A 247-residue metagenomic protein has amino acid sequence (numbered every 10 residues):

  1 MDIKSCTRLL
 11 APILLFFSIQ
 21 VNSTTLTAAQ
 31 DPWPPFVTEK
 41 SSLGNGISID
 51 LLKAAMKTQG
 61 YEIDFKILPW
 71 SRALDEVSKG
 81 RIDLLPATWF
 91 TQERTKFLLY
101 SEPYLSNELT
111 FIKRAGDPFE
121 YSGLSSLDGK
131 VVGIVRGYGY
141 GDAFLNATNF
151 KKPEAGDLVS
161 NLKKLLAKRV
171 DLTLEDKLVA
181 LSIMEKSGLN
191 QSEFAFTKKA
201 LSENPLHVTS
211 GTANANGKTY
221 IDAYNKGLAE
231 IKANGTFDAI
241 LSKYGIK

Functional and structural regions predicted by a protein language model:
F16-S23: N-terminal signal peptide c-region/cleavage motif recognized by signal peptidases
T24-W89, K96, K243: Extracytoplasmic small-molecule ligand-binding "clamshell" domains of the periplasmic binding protein/Venus flytrap
Q30-P32, N107-T110, L189-N225, K247: Periplasmic-binding protein-like
I49-T58, T209-I240: Extended ligand-binding regions for polar small-molecule ligands
E62, G139-P153, Q191-S192, K226-K247: Ligand-binding clefts/hinges and TM-proximal coupling segments of bilobed small-molecule sensing domains
S71-D83, L99, S126, V159-S182 (+1 more regions): Short helices/loops that flank or line small-molecule/ion binding pockets
T88-K96, L172-S192, K198-S202: A ligand-binding cleft/hinge motif common to bilobed small-molecule-binding domains
R114-V131: Flexible hinge/capping segments at coil-to-helix
